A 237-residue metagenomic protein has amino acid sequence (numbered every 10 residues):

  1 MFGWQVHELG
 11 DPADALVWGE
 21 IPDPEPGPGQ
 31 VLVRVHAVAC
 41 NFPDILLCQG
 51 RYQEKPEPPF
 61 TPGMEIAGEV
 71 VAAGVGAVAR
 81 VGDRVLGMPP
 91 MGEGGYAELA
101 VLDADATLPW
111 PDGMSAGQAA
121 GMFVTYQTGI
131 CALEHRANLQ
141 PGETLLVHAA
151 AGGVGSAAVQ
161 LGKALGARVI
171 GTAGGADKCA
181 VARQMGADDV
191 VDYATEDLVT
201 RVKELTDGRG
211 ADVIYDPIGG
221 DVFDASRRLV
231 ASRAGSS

Functional and structural regions predicted by a protein language model:
P22-A39, R51-G92: Glycine-rich beta-strand-centered segment in the early N-terminal region that forms part of a ligand/cofactor-binding
G27, R80-V81, D103, S115 (+3 more regions): Residue-level recognition of short, solvent-exposed, well-ordered loop/turn junctions that link secondary-structure
F42, A151-V154, G220-D221: Residue-level detector of alpha-helix initiation sites
V81, M122-E196, R227: Mid-domain Rossmann-like dinucleotide-binding core that forms the NAD(H)/NADP(H) cofactor-binding site
R84, T144, R168, V213 (+1 more regions): Short glycine-centered segments of the SAM/dcSAM-binding site in methyltransferase folds
L86-A151: NAD(P)H dinucleotide-binding glycine-rich loop of Rossmann-like/cofactor-binding domains, especially the beta1-alpha1
A97, G142, A187, G210-A211: Local beta-strand N-terminus motif with an aromatic residue
D189-S237: Glycine-rich cofactor phosphate-binding loops and adjacent beta1-alpha1 units of small-molecule cofactor enzyme domains
